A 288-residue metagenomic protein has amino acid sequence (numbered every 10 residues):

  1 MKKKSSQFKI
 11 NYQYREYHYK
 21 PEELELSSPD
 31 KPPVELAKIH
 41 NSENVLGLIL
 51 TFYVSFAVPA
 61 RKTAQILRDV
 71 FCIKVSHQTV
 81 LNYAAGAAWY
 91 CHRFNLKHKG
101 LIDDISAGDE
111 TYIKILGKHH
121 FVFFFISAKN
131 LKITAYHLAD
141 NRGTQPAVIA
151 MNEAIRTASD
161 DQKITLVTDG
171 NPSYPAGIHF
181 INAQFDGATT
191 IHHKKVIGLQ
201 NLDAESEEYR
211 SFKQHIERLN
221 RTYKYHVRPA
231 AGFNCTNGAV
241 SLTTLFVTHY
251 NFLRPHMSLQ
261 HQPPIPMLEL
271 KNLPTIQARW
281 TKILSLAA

Functional and structural regions predicted by a protein language model:
M1-V54, C72-S76, L101: Basic, short loop/linker segments at the boundary and entry of helix-turn-helix/winged-helix-like folds
A60-I73: DNA-recognition alpha helix
K74, N82-L101: Short, basic alpha-helical nucleic acid-contact segments in DNA-binding proteins and DNA transaction factors
A85-G86, Y136-D160: Active-site beta-loop-alpha junctions of metal-dependent nucleic acid enzymes, especially the RNase H-like/DDE
L101-I115, F124-I126: Two-metal-ion RNase H-like nuclease active-site motif
N171, P175-N234: Helix-centered, glycine/charged polyanion-binding patches within enzymatic domains that contact phosphate-containing
P229-A288: C-terminal domain-tail junction helix/linker
